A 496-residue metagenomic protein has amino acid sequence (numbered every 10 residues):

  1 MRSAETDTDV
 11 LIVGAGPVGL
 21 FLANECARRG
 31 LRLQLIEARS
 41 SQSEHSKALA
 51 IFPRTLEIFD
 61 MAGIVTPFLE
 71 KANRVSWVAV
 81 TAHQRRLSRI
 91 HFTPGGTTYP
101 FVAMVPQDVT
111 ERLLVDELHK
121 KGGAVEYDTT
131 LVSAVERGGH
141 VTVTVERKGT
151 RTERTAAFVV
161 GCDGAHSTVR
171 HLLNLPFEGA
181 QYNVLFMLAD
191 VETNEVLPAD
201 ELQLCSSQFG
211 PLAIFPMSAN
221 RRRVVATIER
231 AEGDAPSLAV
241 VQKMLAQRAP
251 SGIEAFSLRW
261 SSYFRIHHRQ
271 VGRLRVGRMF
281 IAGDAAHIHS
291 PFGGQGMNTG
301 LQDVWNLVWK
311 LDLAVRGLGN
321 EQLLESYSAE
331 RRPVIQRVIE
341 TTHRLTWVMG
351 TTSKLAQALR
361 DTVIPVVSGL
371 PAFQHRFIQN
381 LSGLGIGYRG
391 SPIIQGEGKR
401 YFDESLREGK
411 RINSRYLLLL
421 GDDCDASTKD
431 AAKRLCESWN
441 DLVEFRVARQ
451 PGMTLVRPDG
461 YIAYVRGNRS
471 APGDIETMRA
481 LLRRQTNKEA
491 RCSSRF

Functional and structural regions predicted by a protein language model:
M1-D9, V13, R28-R29, T97 (+4 more regions): Helical substrate-recognition/capping region of FAD-dependent monooxygenase/halogenase enzymes
T6-T8, G149-F158: Core beta-strand elements of the Rossmann-like FAD/NAD(P) dinucleotide-binding domain in flavoenzyme oxidoreductases
G19-L20: N-terminal Rossmann-fold NAD(P) dinucleotide-binding loop
A27-K47: Glycine-rich FAD pyrophosphate-binding loop
E44-H119: Active-site-adjacent segment of FAD-dependent monooxygenases/related oxidoreductases
E70, D116, F158, C162-I266: Conserved FAD-binding catalytic core of PHBH/FMO-like flavoproteins
Y127-V141: A conserved short coil-to-beta-strand element within the FAD-binding core of flavoproteins
A235-T299, G319, T341, Q395: FAD/FMN-dependent oxidoreductases across multiple families
